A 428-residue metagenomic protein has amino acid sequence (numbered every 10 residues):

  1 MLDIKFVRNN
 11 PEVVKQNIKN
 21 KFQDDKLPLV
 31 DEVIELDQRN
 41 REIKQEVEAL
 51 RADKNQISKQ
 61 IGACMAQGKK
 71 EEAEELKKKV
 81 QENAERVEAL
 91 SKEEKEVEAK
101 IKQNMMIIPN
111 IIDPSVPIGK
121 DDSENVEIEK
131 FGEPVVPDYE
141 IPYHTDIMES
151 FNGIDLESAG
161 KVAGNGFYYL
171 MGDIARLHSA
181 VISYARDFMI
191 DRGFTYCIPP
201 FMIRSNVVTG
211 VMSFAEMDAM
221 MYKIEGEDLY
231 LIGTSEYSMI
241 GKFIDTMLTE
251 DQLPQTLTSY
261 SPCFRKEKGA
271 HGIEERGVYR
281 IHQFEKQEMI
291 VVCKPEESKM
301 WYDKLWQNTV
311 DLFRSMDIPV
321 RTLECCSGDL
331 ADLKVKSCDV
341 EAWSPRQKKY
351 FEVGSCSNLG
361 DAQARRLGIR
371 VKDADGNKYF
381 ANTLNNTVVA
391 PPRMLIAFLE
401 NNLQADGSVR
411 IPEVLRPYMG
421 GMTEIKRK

Functional and structural regions predicted by a protein language model:
M1-P134, E149, G153: N-terminal alpha-helical targeting/anchoring segments
L27, K130-K428: TRNA-recognition modules of translation machinery and tRNA-sensing kinases, especially anticodon-binding
